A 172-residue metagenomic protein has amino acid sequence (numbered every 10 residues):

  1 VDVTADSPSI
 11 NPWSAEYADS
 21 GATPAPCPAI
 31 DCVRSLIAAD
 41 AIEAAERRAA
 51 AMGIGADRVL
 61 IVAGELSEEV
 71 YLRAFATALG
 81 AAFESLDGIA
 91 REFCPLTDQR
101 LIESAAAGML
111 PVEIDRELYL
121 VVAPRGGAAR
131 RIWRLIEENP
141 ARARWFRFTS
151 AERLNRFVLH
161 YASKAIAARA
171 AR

Functional and structural regions predicted by a protein language model:
D2-A25: Intrinsically disordered or compositionally simple regulatory linkers and C-terminal tails in signal-transduction
G21-L36: Cyclic nucleotide-binding regulatory module and flanking cytosolic helices
D31-C32, E117-A123, W145-F146: Short cationic amphipathic helices and targeting signals
L36-G53: Amphipathic, charged-and-aliphatic alpha-helical interface segments that function as noncatalytic docking
G55-R58: Duplex nucleic acid-engaging cores and interfaces of nucleic-acid transaction enzymes
I61-N139: Polyanionic, low-complexity intrinsically disordered segments
E137-F148: Structural alpha-beta junctions
L154-R172: Cytosolic-side membrane-insertion boundary helix
